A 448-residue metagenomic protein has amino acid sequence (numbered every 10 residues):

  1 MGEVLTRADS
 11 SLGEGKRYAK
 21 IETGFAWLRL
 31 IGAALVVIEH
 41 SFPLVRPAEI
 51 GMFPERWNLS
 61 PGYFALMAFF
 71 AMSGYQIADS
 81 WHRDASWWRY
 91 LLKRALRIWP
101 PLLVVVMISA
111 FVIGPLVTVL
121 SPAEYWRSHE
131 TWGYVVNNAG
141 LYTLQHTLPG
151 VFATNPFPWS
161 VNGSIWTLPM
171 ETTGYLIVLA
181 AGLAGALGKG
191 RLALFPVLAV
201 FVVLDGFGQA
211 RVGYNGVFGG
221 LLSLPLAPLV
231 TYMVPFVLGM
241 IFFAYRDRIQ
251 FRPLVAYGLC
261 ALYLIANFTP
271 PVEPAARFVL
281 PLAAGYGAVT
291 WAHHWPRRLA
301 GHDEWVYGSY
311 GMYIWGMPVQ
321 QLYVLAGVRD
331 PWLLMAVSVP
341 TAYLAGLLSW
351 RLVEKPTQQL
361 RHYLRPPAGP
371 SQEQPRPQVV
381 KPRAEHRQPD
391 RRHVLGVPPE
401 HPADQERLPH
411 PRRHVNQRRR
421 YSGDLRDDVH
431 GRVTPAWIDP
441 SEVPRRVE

Functional and structural regions predicted by a protein language model:
M1-K16, Q250, D303, V319-P377 (+3 more regions): C-terminal "closing" transmembrane helix and its immediate cytosolic amphipathic cap in multi-pass membrane proteins
G2, T6-S10, A65-R97, P101-Y125 (+3 more regions): Juxtamembrane transmembrane-helix termini
K20-T23, P54-L66, F157-M170, G208-P235 (+3 more regions): Interfacial loop-to-helix transition and helix-capping segments at the boundaries of transmembrane helices
I21-W81, W99-L102, M312-V319: Functionally critical transmembrane alpha-helices in membrane proteins and complexes, commonly lining
Y63, L103-T172, A284-G287: Membrane-interface helix-loop-helix regions
T172-V202, F243-V255, P331: Solvent-exposed interhelical
L262-K355: Alpha-helical transmembrane segments of multi-pass integral membrane proteins
H386, D390, V397, R407-R412 (+3 more regions): Short, intrinsically disordered low-complexity segments enriched in Ser/Thr with adjacent Pro
